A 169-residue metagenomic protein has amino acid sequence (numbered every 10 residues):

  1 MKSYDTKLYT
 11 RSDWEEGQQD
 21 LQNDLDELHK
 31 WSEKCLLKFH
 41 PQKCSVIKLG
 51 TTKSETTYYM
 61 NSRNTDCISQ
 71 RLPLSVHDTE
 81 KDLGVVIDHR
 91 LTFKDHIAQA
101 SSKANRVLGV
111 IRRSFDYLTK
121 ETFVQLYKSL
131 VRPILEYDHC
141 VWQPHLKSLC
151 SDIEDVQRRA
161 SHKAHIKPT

Functional and structural regions predicted by a protein language model:
M1-W14, S32-K48, D78-H89, D138 (+1 more regions): Catalytic palm active-site di-aspartate
Y4-T6, L21, L25-L28, S32 (+7 more regions): Mobile genetic element proteins and their domesticated derivatives, centered on retroelements and DNA transposons
T6-E33, T51, T92, P144: Catalytic palm subdomain of template-directed nucleic-acid polymerases, centered on the conserved carboxylate motif
G17-D24, A100, F123, Y127 (+1 more regions): Hydrophobic (often cysteine-bearing) scaffold residues that line and stabilize catalytic clefts of nucleotide/cofactor
N23, L37-T79: Short, conserved micro-motifs composed of acidic
Q42, Y137-C150: Charged boundary/loop elements
R71-V141: Basic, alpha-helical interaction scaffolds
K147-T169: A terminal-accessory region detector
